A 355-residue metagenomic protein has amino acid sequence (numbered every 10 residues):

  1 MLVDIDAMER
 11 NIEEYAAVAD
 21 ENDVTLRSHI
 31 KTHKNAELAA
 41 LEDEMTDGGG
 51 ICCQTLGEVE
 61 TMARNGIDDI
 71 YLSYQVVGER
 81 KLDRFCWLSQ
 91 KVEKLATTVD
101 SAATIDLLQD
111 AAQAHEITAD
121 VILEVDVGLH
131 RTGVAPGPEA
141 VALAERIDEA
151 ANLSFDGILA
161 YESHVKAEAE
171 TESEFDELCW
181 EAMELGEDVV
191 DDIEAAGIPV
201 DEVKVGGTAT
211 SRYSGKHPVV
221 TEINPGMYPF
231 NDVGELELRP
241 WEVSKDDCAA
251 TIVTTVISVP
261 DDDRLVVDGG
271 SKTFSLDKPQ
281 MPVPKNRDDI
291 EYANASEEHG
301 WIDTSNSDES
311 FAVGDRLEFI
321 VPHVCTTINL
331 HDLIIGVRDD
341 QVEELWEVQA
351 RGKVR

Functional and structural regions predicted by a protein language model:
M1-I5, D69-L72, C86-T97, A169-W180 (+1 more regions): Glycine-rich tight-turn/loop motif centered on a GG-T
I5, N11, Y15-A17, N22: N-terminal, Lys/Arg-enriched amphipathic/low-complexity engagement segments that precede the first folded domain
M8, K31, M62, L123 (+5 more regions): Conserved, mostly hydrophobic/aromatic
H29-A167: Active-site-proximal beta-alpha core segment in soluble small-molecule metabolic enzymes
D120, D126-P240: Active-site loop/helix belt of alpha/beta enzymes
E177, A209-R287: Active-site loop ensemble at the mouth of alpha/beta enzyme cores that anchors a bound cofactor
V259-R355: C-terminal accessory subdomain/extension
